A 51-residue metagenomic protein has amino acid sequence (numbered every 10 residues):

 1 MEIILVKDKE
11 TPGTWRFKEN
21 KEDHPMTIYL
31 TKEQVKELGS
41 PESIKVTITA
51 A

Functional and structural regions predicted by a protein language model:
M1-E22, S40-A51: Long, compositionally biased stretches
E22-L38: Short beta-strand-centered segments at strand-helix junctions
